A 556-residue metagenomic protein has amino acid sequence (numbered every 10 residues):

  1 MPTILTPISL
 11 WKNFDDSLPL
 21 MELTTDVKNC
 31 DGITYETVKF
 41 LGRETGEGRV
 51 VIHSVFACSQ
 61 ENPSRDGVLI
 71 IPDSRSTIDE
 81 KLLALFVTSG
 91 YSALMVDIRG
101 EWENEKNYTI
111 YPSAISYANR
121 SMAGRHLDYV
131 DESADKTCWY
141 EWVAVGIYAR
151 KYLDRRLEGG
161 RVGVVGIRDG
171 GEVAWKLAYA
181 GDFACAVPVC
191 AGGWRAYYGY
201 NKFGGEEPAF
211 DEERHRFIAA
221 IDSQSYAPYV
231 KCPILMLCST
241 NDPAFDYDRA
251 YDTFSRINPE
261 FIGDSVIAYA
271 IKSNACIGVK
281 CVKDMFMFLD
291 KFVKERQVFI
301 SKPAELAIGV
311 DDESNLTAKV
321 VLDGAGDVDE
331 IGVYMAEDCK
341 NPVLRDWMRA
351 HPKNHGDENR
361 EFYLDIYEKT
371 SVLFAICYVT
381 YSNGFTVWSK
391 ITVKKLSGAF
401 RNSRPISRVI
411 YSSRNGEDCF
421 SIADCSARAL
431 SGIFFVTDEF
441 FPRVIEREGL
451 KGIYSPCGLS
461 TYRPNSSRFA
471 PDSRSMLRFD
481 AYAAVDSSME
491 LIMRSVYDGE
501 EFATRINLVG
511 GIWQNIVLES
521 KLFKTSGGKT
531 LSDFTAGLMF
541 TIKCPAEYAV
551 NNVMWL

Functional and structural regions predicted by a protein language model:
F14-E61: N-terminal cap/lid segment of alpha/beta-hydrolase-fold proteins
H53-S54, S64-S74, A84: Short beta-strand element of the alpha/beta-hydrolase
A84-V87, A93-A144, G193-K202: Cap/lid segment of the alpha/beta-hydrolase catalytic domain
Y148-F210: Primarily recognizes the serine-hydrolase "nucleophile elbow" in alpha/beta-hydrolase and SGNH/GDSL folds
V230, M236-C238, D242: Short beta-strand/loop motif that positions the catalytic acidic residue of the alpha/beta-hydrolase fold
D290-E337, R349-Y363, R404-P405, S473: Surface beta-strand/loop "capping" patches
A429-T461: Short carbohydrate-recognition loop motifs
G452-G528, K543-A549, M554-W555: Extracellular ligand-binding interfaces
